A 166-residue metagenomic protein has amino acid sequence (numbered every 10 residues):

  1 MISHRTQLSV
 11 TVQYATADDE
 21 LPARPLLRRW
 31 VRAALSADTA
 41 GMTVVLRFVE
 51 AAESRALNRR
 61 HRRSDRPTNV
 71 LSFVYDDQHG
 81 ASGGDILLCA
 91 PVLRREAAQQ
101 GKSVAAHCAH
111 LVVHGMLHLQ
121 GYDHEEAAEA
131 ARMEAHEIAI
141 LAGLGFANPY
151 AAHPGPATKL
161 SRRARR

Functional and structural regions predicted by a protein language model:
M1-C108, L117-R166: An acidic/histidine-cluster motif and surrounding catalytic segment that typifies divalent-metal-assisted enzyme active
